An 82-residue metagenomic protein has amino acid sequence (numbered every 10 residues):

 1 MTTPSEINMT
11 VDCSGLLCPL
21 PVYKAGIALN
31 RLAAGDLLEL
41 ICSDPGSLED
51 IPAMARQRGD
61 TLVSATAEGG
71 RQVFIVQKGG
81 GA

Functional and structural regions predicted by a protein language model:
T2-D12: Right-handed parallel beta-helix/beta-solenoid
V11-T66: Amphipathic, hydrophobic secondary-structure cores in small proteins
G69-R71: Short acidic/glycine-enriched loop/turn segments that link adjacent beta-strands
V73-A82: Core SAM-dependent methyltransferase catalytic element
